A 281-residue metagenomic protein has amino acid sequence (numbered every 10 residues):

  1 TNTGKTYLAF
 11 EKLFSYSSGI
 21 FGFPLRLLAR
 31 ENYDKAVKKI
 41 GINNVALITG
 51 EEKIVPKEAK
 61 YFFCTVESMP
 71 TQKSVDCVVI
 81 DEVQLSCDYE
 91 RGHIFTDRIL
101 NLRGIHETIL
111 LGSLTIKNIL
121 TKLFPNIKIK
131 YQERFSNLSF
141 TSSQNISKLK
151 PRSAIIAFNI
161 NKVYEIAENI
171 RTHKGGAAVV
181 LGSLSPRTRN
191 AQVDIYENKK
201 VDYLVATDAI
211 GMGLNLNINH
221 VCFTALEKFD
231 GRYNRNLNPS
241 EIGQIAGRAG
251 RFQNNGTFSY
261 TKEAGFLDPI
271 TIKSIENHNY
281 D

Functional and structural regions predicted by a protein language model:
T1-L8, K122: Walker A/P-loop
T6, V66-S74, I99, V163 (+2 more regions): SF2 helicase motor core recognition
L8, K12-L13, E90, I94 (+2 more regions): Conserved interdomain hinge at the start of the Helicase C-terminal
S17-N32, T108-L111, K117, K148-H173 (+1 more regions): Conserved strand-helix element at the start of the C-terminal RecA-like helicase core
A36-S74: Inter-Walker segment of RecA-like/P-loop motor cores
A46-E58, E165, G176-T207: Conserved helicase ATPase core of P-loop NTP-dependent helicases/translocases
C77, Q84-S139: Post-DEXD/H (motif II) to motif III coupling segment of the RecA-like Helicase ATP-binding lobe
G104-N118, E197-Y203, L216-N277: Conserved segment of the helicase C-terminal RecA-like domain
